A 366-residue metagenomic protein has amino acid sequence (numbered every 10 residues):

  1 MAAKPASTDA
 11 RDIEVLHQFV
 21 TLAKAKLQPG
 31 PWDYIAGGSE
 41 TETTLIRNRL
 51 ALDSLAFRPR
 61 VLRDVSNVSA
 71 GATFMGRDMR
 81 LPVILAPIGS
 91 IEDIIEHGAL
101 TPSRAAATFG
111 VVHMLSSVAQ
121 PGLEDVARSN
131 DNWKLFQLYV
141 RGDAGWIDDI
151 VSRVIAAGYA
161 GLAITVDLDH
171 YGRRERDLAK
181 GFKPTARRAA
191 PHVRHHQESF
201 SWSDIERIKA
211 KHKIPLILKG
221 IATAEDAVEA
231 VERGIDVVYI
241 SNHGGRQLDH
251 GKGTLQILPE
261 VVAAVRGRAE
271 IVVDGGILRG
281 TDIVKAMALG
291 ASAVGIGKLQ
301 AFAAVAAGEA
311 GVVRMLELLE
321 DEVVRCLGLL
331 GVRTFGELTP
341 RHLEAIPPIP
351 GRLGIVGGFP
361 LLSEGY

Functional and structural regions predicted by a protein language model:
A2-M79, R174, K183-H195, S199-F200 (+2 more regions): An N-cap/entry alpha-helix motif that binds or orients negatively charged groups
A23, L27, S39, R49-A56 (+6 more regions): Structural signal for hydrophobic packing residues in well-ordered secondary-structure cores of soluble enzyme domains
M79-L123: Glycine-rich active-site/cofactor-binding loop and its immediate structural neighborhood
I84-S90, W133-Y139, P191: Short, basic, glycine/proline-bearing loop/turn elements
S90, S103-R104, D125-S129, G142-V273 (+1 more regions): Alpha/beta enzyme core
A107-I147: A gly/proline- and charged-residue-enriched helix-loop-helix capping module
K285-V313, A345, L362-Y366: A compact, surface-exposed functional segment
E309-G351: Internal helix-turn-beta structural module
